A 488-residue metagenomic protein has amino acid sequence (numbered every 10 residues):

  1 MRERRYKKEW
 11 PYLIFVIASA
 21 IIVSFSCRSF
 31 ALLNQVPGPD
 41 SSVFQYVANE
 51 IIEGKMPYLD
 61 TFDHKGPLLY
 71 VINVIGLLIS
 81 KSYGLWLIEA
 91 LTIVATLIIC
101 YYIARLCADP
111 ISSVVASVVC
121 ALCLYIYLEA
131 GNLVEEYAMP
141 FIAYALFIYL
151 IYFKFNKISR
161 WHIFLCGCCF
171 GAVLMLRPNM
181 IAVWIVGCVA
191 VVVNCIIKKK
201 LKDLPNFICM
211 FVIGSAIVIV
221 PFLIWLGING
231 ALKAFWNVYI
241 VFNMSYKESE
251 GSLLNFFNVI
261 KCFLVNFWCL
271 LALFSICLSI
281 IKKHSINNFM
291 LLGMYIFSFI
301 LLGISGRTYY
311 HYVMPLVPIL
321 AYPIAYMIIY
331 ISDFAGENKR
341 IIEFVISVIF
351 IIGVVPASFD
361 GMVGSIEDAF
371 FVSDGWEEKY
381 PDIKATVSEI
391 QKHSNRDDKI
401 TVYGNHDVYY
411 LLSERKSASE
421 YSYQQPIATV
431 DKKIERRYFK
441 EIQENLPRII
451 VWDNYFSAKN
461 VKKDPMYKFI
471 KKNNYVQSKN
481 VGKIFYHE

Functional and structural regions predicted by a protein language model:
P67, V71, I79-A95: Loop-to-helix entry region of an early transmembrane alpha helix in multi-pass inner-membrane enzymes
L91-L122, M139-P140, F155-K157, W161 (+1 more regions): Transmembrane-helix signature of polytopic, membrane-embedded enzymes that assemble or transfer cell-envelope glycans
I99, A138-N156, H162-F170, C188-V192 (+1 more regions): Specific aromatic-rich, kink-prone transmembrane helix
A130-A138: Short acidic/glycine- and proline-prone juxtamembrane loop motifs at membrane-interface regions of multi-pass membrane
W161-P178, W184-V189, A216-I217, Y295-I304: Membrane-interface alpha helices of multi-pass inner-membrane proteins
A182, F299, G306-R340, F344: Hydrophobic/aromatic-rich transmembrane helices and adjacent perimembrane loops
V189, I366, W376-T429, Y438-N460 (+1 more regions): Short periplasmic/luminal acceptor-recognition loop of GT-C membrane glycosyltransferases, typified by
L264-F297: Hydrophobic, aromatic-rich transmembrane alpha-helices and their immediate juxtamembrane boundary segments
